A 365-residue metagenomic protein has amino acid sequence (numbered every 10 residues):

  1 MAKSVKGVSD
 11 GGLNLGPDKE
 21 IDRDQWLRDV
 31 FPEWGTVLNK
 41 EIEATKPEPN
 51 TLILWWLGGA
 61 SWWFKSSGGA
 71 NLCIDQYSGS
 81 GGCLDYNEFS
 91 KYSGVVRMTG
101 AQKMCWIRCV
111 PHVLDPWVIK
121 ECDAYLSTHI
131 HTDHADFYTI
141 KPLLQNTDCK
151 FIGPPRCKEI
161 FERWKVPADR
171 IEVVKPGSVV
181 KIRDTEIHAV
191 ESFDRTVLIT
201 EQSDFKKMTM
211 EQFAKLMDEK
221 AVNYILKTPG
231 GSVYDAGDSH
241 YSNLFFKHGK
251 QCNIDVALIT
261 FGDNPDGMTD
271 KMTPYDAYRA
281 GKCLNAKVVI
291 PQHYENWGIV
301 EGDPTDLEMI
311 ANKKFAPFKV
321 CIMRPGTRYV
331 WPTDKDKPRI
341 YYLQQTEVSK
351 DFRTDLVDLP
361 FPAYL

Functional and structural regions predicted by a protein language model:
M1-A124, C149, H188-K206, Q212 (+6 more regions): Metallo-beta-lactamase
G59-S61, G177, E219-N223: Short hydrophobic/aromatic beta-strand or adjacent loop that forms the aromatic wall/cage of a ligand/substrate-binding
A60, G79-G81, H131-A135, K158-F161 (+6 more regions): Active-site environment of divalent metal-dependent phosphoester hydrolases
W63-G68, K181, N243-C252: Short amphipathic alpha-helices and their capping/turn segments at secondary-structure boundaries
F64, H129, D136, I187 (+4 more regions): Divalent metal-coordination and catalytic microenvironments
I107-L144, P155: Di-metal (Zn2+ and/or Mg2+/Mn2+) metal-binding site signature of metallo-dependent hydrolases with the MBL/beta-CASP
Y138, K207-L284: Active-site-proximal loop/helix segments of hydrolase catalytic cores
K150, E162-R183, H248, P274-L365: Binuclear metal-ion centers of metallo-dependent hydrolases, dominated by the metallo-beta-lactamase
